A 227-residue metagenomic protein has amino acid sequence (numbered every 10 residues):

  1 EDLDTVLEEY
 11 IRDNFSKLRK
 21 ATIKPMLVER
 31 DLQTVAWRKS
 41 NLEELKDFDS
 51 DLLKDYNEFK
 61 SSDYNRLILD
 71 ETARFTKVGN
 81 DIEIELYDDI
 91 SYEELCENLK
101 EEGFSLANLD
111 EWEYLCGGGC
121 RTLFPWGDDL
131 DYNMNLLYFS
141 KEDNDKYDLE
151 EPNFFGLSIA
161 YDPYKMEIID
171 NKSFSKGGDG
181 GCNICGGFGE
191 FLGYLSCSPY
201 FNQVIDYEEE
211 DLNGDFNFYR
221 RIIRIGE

Functional and structural regions predicted by a protein language model:
E1-L109, E210-E227: Extended beta-strand/loop cores of jelly-roll/beta-sandwich
T5-E9, G103, D145-Y147, C197-Q203: A short linear-motif detector with a strong N-terminal bias
L32-K39, E43-E44, F59, L67 (+5 more regions): Generic local-structure boundary detector
L52-Y56, L130-N133, F191-Y194, Y200-F201: Glycine-rich loops and low-complexity Gly/Arg-rich segments that provide flexible linkers or classic glycine-based
R74-G189: Functional-site microenvironments in short loops/helix caps that host divalent-cation chemistry
S158-E227: C-terminal, surface-exposed recognition/capping segments
